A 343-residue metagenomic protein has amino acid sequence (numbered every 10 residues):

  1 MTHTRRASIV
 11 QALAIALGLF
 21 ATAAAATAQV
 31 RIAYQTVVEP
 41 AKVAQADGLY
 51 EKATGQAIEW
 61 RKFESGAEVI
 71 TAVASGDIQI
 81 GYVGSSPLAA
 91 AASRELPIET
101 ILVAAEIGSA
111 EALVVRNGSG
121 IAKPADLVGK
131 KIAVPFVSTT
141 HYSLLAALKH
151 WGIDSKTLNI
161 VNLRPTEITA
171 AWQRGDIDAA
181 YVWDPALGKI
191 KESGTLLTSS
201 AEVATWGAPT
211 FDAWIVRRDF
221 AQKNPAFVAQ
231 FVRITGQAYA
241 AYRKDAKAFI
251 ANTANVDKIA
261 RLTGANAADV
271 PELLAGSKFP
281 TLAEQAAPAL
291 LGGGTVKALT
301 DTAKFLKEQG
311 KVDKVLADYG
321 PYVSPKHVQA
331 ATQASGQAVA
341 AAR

Functional and structural regions predicted by a protein language model:
T2-L13: Bacterial N-terminal signal peptides that target proteins for export
Q11-T22: Bacterial N-terminal signal peptides
A28-D154, N159-N162, D178-D184, S200-A201 (+1 more regions): Short, glycine-/small- and polar/acidic-enriched structural segments that line small-molecule recognition paths
E51-G55, E202-W206, L282-G293: Short, solvent-exposed loop/beta-turn-alpha elements that line the ligand-binding surface or hinge of extracytoplasmic
T54, D77, Y82, A92 (+10 more regions): Sec/Tat-exported extracytoplasmic proteins
L113-V114, A213-V216, F220-A221: Short glycine- and hydrophobic/aromatic-rich loop-to-beta-strand nucleating segment in the catalytic cores
Q222-K311: Secondary-structure end/capping motifs
V296-R343: Conserved C-terminal helix/tail region of periplasmic/extracytoplasmic solute-binding proteins
